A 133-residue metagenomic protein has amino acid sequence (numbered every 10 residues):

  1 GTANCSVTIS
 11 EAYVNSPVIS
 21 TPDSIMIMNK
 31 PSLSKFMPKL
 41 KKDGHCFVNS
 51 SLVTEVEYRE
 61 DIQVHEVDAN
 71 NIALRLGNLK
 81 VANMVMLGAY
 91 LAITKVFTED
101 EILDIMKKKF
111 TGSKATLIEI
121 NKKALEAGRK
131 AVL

Functional and structural regions predicted by a protein language model:
G1-L133: Active-site cofactor/cluster-binding pocket
